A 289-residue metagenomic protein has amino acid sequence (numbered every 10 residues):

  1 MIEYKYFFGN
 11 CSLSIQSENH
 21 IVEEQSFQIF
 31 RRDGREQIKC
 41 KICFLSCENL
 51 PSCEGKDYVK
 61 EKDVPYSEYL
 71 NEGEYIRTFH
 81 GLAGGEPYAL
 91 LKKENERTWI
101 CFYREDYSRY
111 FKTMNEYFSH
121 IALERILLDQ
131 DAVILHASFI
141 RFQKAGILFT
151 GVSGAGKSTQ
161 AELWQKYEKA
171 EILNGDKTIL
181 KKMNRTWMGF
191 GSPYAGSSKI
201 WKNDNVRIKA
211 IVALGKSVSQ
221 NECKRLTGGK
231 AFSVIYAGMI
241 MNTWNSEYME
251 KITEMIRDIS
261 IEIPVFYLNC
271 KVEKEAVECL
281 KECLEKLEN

Functional and structural regions predicted by a protein language model:
M1-L148, V152-S153, L163-L173, T178-N289: A noncatalytic interaction/capping subdomain that flanks phosphate/NTP-handling catalytic cores
A155-K157: Conserved glycine(s) of the Walker
Q160: Hydrophobic positions on the alpha1 helix immediately C-terminal to the Walker A/P-loop
